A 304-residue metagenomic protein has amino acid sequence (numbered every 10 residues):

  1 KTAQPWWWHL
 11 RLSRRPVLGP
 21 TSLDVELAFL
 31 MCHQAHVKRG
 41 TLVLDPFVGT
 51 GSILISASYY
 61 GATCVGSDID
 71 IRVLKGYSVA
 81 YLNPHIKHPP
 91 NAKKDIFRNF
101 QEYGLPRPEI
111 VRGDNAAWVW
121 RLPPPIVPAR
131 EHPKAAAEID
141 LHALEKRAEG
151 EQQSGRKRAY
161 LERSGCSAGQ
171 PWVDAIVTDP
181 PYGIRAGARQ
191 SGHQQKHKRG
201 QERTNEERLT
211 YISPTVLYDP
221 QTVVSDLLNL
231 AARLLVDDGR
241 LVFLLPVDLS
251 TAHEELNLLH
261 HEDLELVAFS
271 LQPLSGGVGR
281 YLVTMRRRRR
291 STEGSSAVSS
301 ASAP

Functional and structural regions predicted by a protein language model:
K1-P304: Class I S-adenosyl-L-methionine-dependent methyltransferase catalytic core
